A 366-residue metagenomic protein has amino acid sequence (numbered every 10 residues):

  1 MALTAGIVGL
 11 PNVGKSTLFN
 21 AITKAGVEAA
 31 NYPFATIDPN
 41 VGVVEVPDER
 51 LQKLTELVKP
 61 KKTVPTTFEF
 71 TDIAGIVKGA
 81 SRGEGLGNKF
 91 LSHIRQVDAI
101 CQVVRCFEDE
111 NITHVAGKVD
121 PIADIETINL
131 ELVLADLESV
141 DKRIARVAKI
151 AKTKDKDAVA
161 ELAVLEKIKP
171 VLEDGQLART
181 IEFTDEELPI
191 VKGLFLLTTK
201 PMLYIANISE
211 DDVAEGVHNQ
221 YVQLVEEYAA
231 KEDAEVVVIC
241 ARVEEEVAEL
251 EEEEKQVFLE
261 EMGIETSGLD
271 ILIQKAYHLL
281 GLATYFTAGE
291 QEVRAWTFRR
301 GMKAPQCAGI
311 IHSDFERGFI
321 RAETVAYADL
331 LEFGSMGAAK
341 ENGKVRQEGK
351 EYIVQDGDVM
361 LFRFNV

Functional and structural regions predicted by a protein language model:
M1-D109, V147: Conserved G1/Walker A P-loop phosphate-binding module
L3-V8, V13, F19, R146-I353 (+2 more regions): C-terminal-of-GTPase-core extension/linker across diverse P-loop GTPases
F34, D48-L51, V64-F70, E84-V97 (+9 more regions): Amphipathic alpha-helical transducer elements in NTP-driven molecular machines
I37, T113, A248: Short Asp/Glu-rich motifs
G42-P47, A74-E84, R95-A158, V171-T184 (+1 more regions): Conserved Switch II/interswitch segment of TRAFAC-class P-loop GTPases
